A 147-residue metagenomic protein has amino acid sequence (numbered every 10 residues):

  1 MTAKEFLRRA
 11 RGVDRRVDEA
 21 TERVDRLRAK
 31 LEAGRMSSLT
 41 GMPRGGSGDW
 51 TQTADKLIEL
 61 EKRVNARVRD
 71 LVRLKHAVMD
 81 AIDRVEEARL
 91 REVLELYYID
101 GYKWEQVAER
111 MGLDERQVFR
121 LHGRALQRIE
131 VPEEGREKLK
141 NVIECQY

Functional and structural regions predicted by a protein language model:
M1-R84, Q127, V131-Y147: N-terminal interaction/assembly modules
F6, Y97-Y98, Y102-W104, F119-H122: Aromatic side chains
L74-A77, A88-L90, L121: N-terminal positioning helix adjacent to the helix-turn-helix/winged-helix DNA-binding module
R84-V85, G112: Short, conserved sequence motifs enriched in acidic/basic residues, glycine, and aromatics that mark functional "hot
E86-Y102: Short amphipathic alpha helix immediately N-terminal
Q106-M111: Short alpha-helical "recognition helix" segments of helix-turn-helix
G112-P132: DNA-recognition helix of helix-turn-helix
